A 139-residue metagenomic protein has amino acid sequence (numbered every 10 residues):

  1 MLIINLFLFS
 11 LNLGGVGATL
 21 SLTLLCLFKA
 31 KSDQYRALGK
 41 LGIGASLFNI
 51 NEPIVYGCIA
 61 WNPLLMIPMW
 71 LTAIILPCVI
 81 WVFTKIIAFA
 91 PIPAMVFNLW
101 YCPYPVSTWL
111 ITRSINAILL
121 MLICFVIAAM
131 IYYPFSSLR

Functional and structural regions predicted by a protein language model:
M1-G14: Alpha-helical transmembrane segments and their membrane-interface boundaries that form or gate the permeation pathway
M1-I4, S21-T23, L41, V55-R139: Transmembrane alpha-helical segments and their short flanking loops that form helix-hairpins/helix-helix interfaces
V16-L47: Membrane-embedded helical hairpins/re-entrant loop segments and their flanking transmembrane helices within multi-pass
F48-N49, F89: A structural signal for short secondary-structure junctions
